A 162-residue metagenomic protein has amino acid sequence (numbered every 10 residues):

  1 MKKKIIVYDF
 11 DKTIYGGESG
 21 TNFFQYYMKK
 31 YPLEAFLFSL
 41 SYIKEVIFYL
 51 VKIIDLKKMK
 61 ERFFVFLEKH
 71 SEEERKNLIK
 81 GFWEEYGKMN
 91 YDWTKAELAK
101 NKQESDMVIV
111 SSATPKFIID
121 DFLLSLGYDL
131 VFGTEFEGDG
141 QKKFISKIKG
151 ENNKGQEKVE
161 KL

Functional and structural regions predicted by a protein language model:
M1-I5, N77, E84-L162: C-terminal cap/substrate-recognition subdomain and adjoining C-terminal extension of metal-dependent phosphatase-like
M1-V51: Active-site neighborhood of HAD-like aspartate-dependent phosphohydrolases
T13-I14, N22, V65-F66, E135-E137 (+2 more regions): Residue-level preference for alpha-helix termini and adjacent loops
G20-T21, K60, V159: A general structural signal for well-ordered alpha-helical segments in protein cores
L33, E45, L50-I54, E72-E74 (+3 more regions): Conserved alpha/beta cores of soluble small-molecule-handling proteins
E45-E72, L130-F136: Short, compositionally biased "basic patch" segments
M59-W93: Metal-dependent phosphoesterase signature
